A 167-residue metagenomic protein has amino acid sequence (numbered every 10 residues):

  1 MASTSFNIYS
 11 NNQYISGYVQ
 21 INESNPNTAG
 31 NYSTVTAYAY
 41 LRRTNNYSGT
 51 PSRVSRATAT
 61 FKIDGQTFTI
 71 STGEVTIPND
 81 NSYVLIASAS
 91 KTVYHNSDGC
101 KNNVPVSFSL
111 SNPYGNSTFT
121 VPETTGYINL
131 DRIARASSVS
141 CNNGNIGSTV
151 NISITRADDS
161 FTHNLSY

Functional and structural regions predicted by a protein language model:
M1-S153, D158-S166: Mature extracytoplasmic or otherwise solvent-exposed domains
